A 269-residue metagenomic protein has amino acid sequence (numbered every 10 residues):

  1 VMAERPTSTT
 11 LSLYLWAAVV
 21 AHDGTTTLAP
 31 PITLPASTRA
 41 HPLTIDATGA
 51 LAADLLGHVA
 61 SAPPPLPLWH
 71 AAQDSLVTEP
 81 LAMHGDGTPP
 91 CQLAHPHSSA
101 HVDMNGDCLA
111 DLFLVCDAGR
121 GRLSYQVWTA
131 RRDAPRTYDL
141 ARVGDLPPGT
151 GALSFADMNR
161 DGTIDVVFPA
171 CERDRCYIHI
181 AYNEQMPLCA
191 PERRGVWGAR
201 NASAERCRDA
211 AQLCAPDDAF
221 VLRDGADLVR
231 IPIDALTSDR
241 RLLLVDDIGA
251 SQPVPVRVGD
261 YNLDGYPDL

Functional and structural regions predicted by a protein language model:
V1-L269: Beta-propeller-forming repeat regions
